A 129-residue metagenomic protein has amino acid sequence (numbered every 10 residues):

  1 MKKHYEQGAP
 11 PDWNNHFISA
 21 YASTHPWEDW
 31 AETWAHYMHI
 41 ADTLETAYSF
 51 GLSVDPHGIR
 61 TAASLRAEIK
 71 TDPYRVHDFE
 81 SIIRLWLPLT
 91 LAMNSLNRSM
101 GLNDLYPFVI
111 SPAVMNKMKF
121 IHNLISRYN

Functional and structural regions predicted by a protein language model:
M1-S23, W27: Acidic/histidine-rich catalytic neighborhood
S19-N129: Pan-zinc metallopeptidase signature
